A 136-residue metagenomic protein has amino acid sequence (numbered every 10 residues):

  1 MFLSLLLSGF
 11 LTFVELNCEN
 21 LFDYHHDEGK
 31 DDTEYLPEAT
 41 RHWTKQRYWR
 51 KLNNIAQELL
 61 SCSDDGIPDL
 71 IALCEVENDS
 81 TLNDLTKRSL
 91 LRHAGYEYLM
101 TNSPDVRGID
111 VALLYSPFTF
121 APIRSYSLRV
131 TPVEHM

Functional and structural regions predicted by a protein language model:
F2-V111: N-terminal, active-site-proximal structural segment of metallo-dependent hydrolase catalytic domains
L113-M136: A well-ordered secondary-structure block
